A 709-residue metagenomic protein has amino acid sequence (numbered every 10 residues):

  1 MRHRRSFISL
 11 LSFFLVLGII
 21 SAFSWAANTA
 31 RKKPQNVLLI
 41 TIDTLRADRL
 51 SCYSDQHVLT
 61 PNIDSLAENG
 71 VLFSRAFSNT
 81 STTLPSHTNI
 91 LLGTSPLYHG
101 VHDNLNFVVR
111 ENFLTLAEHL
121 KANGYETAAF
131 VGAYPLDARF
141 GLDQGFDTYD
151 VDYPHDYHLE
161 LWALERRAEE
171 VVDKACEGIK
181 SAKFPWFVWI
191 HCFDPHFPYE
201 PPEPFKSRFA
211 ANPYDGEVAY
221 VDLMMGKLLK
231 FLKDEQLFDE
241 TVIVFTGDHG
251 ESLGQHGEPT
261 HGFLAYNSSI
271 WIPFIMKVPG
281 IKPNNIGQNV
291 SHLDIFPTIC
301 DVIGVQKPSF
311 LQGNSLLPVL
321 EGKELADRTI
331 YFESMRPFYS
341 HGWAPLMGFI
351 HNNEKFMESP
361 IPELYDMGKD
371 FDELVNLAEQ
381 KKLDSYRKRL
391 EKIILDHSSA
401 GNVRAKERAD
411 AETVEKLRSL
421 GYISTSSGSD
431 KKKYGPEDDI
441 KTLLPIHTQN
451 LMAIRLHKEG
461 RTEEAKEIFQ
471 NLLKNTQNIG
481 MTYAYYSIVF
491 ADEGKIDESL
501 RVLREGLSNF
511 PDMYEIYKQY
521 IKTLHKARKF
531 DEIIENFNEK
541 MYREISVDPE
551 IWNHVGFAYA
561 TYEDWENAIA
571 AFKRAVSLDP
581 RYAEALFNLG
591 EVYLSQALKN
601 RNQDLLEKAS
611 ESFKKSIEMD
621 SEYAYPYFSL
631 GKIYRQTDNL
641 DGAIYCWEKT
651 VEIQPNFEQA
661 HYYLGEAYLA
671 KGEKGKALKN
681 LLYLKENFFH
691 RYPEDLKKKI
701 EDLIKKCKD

Functional and structural regions predicted by a protein language model:
R2-L11: Bacterial N-terminal signal peptides that target proteins for export
F14, I20-K522, K526-F530, E550 (+3 more regions): Catalytic domains that recognize anionic headgroups
I446, I479-M481, Y514-E515, D548-E550 (+4 more regions): Helix-start (N-cap) detector for alpha-helical repeat units in TPR-like alpha-solenoids, especially tetratricopeptide
G460-E467, D492-E505, A527-K540, V547-E550 (+4 more regions): Structural signature of tandem alpha-helical TPR/SEL1-like repeats, specifically the intra-repeat loop/turn
N475, N509-F510, R543-E544, L578 (+3 more regions): Structural marker of alpha-solenoid helical repeat scaffolds
I488, Q519-H525, F557, E591-K599 (+4 more regions): Alpha-helical adaptor scaffolds
G675-D709: Terminal, low-structured helical/coil segments at or just beyond the last alpha-helical repeat
